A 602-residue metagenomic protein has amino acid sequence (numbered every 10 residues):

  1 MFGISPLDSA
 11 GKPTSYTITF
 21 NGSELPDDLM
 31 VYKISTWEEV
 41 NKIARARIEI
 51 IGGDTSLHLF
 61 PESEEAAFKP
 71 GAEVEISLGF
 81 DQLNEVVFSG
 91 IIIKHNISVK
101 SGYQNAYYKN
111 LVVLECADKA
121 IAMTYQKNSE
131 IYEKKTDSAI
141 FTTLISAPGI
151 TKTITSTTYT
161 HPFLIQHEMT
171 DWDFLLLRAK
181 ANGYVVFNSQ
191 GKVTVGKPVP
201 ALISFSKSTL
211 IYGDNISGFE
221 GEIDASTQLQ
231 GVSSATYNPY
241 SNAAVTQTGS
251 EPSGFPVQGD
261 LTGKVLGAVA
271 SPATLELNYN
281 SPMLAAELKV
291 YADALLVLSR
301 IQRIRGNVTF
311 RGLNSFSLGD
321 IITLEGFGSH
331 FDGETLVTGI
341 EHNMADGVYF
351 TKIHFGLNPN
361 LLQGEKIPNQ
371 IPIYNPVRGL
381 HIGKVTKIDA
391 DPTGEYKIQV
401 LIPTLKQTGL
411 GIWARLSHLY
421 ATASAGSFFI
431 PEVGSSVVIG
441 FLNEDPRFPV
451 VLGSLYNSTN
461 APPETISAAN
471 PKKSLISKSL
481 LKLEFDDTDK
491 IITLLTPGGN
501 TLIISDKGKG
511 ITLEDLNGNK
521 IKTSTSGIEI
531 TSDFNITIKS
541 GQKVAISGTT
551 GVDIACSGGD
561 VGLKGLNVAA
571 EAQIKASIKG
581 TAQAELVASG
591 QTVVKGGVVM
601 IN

Functional and structural regions predicted by a protein language model:
M1, T124-I131, L176, K180 (+8 more regions): Surface-exposed, non-catalytic interaction/assembly patches
M1-G71, A117-I121, T209-G213, E222 (+4 more regions): Juxtamembrane "anchor/assembly" segments of surface/extracellular structural proteins
K33, E38, G339-I340, A345-I491 (+1 more regions): Exposed beta-strand/loop interface patches that mediate assembly or binding
I34, P61, A122-I140, T153-L177 (+3 more regions): Short acidic/polar beta-strand-loop edge motifs in secreted extracellular and Gram-negative envelope-associated
H58, D81-I91, S329-T338, E444-S454: Short, Lys/Arg- and Gly-enriched loop/turn segments at beta-strand edges
F60-T151, F163-L164: Surface-exposed cap/loop segments at beta↔alpha junctions
A117-I121, K134-T153, S281-V290, K387-G411 (+1 more regions): Glycine-rich, acidic and aromatic/proline-enriched surface loops and short helix-turn segments that act as binding
L144, R178, S234, S253-A285 (+3 more regions): Right-handed beta-helix
